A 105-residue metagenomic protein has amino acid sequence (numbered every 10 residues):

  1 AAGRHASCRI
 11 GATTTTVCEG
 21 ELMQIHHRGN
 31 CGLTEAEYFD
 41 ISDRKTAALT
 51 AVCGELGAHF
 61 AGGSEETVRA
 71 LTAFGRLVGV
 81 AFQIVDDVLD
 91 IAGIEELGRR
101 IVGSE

Functional and structural regions predicted by a protein language model:
A1-E105: Mg2+-dependent prenyl diphosphate-binding active-site environment of isoprenoid biosynthetic enzymes
